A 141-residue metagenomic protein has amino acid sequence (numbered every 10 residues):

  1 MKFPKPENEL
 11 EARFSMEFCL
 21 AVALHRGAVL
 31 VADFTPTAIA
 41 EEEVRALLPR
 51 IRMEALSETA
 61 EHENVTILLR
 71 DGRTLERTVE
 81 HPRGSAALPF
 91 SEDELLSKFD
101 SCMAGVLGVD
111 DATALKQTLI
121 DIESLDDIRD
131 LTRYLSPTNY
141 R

Functional and structural regions predicted by a protein language model:
M1-R141: Terminal-appendage/accessory-domain detector
